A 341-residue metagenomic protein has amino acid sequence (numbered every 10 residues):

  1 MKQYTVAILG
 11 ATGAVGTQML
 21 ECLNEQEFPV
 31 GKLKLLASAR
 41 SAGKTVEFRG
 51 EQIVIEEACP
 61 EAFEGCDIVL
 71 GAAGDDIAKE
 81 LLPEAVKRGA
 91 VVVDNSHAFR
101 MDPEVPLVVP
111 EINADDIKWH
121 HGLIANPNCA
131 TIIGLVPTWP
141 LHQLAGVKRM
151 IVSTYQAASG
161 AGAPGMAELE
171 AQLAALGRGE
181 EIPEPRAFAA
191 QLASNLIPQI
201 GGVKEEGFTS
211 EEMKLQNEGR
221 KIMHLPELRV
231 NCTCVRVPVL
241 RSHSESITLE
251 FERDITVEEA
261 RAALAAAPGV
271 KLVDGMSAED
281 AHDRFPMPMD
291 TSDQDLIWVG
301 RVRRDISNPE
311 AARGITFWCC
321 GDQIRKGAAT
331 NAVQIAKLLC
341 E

Functional and structural regions predicted by a protein language model:
M1-L192, E227-R229, A262, R284 (+5 more regions): N-terminal Rossmann-like NAD(P) cofactor-binding subdomain of oxidoreductases, focused on the glycine-rich
L20, Q216-R220, R261, A265: Generic solvent-exposed, charged/amphipathic alpha-helical segments that serve as macromolecular interface scaffolds
A39-S41, C129-A130, T154-A161, L196-V203 (+2 more regions): Glycine-rich beta-alpha junction loops
H120-A125, N195-E206, F317-C319: Helix-loop-beta segment of a Rossmann-like dinucleotide-binding subdomain
I124-L135, G207-Q216, G327-N331: A glycine-rich, Thr/Ser-enriched phosphate-binding loop motif common to dinucleotide/cofactor-binding enzymes
A193-L240: Oxyanion-binding "anion nests"
L228-E341: C-terminal active-site/capping subdomain that shapes the small-molecule cofactor and substrate pocket of enzyme
